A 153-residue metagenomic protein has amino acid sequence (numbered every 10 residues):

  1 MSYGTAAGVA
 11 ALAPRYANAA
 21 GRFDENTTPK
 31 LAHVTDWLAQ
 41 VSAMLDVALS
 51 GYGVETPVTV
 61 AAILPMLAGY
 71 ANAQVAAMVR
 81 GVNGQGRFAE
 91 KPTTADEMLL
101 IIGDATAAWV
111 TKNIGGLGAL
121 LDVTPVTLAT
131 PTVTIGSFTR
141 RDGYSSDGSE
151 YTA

Functional and structural regions predicted by a protein language model:
M1-M66, L121-A153: Conserved short "hinge" loops at termini or chain/domain junctions
D36-D122: Internal mixed-charge
